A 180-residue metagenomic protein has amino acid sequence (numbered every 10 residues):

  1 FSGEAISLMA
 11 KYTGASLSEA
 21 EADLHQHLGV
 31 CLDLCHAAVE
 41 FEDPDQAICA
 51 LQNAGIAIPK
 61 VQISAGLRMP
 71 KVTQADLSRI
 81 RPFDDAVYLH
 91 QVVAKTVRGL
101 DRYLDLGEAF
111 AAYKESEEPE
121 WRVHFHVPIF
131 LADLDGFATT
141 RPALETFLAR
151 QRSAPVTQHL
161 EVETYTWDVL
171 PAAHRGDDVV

Functional and structural regions predicted by a protein language model:
F1-P119, V127: Acidic/histidine-rich catalytic cores of soluble enzymes
A57, L104-V180: Flexible, acidic glycine-rich loops studded with aromatic residues
